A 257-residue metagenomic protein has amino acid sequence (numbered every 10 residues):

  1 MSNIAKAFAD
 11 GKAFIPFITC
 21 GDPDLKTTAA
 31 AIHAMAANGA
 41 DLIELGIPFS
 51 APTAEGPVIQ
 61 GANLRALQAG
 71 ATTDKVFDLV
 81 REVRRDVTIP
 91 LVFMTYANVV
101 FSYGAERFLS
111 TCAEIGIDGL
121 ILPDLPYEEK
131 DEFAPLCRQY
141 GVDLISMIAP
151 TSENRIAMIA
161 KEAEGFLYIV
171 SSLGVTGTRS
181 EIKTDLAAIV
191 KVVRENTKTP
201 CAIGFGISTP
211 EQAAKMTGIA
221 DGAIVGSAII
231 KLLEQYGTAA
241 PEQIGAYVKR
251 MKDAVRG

Functional and structural regions predicted by a protein language model:
M1-A7, S50-I59, A71-R81, F101-R107 (+5 more regions): Active-site-adjacent beta->alpha loops and helix N-cap segments on the catalytic face of soluble alpha/beta enzymes
M1-I18, V80-R85, R256: N-terminal amphipathic alpha-helix/helix-capping segment at the start of soluble metabolic enzymes
F14-I18, I43-L45, L91-T95, L120-L122 (+4 more regions): Hydrophobic faces of well-ordered beta-strands that scaffold small-molecule active sites in alpha/beta enzyme cores
P16, M35, G46, C112 (+3 more regions): Conserved, mostly hydrophobic/aromatic
L25-M35, T151-K161, I203, I207-A223: Catalytic cores of alpha/beta
A40-S50, I117-I121, P126, S171-G177 (+2 more regions): Glycine-rich phosphate-binding active-site loops on the catalytic face of alpha/beta enzymes
I47, Q60-L122, V255: Active-site beta->alpha loop and helix N-cap motifs at the rims of alpha/beta catalytic domains
V76, K191-T199, S208-G257: Alpha/beta catalytic cores of nucleotide-metabolism and tRNA/nucleoside-modifying enzymes
